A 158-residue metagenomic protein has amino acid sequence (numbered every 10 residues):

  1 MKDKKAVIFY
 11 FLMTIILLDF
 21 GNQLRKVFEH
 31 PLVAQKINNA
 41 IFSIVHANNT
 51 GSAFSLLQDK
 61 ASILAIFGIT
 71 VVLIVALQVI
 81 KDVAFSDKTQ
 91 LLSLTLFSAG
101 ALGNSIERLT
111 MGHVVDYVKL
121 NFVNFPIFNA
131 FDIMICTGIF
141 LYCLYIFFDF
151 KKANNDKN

Functional and structural regions predicted by a protein language model:
M1-N158: Alpha-helical transmembrane bundles and membrane-interface segments of multipass inner-membrane proteins
